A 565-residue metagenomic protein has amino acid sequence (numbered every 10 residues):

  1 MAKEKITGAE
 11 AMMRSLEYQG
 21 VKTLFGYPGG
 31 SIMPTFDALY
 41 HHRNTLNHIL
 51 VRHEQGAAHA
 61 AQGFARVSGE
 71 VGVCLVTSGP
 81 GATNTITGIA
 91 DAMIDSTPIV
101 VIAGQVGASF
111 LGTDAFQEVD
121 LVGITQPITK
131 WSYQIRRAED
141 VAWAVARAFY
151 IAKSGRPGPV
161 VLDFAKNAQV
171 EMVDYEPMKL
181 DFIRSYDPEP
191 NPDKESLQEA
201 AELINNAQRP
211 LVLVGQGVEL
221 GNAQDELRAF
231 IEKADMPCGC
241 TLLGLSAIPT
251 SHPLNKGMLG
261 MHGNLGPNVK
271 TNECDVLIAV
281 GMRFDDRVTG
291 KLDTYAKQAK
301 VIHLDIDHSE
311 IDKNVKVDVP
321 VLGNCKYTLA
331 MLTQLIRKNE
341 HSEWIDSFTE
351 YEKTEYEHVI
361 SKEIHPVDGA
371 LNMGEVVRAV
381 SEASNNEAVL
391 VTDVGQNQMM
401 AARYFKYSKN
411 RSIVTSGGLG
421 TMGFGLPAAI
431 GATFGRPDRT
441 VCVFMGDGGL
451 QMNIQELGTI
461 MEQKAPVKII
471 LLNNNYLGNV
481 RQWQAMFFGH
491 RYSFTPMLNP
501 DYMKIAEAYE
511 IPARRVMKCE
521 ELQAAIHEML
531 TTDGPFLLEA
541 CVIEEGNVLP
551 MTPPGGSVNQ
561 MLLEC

Functional and structural regions predicted by a protein language model:
A2-E343, A383-N386, P466-I469, F494 (+1 more regions): N-terminal alpha/beta PP-like core and its mobile active-site loop of ThDP/TPP-dependent enzymes
A2-K3, E139, E202, Q298-V394 (+3 more regions): Phosphate/pyrophosphate-binding active-site segments
A9-K22, G30, T35-Y40, E352-A432 (+1 more regions): Active-site diphosphate/adenylate-binding microenvironment
Y27-G29, H48-H59, C74-G81, R136-R137 (+6 more regions): Active-site nucleophile and cofactor-binding loops and adjacent substrate-binding regions of central metabolic enzymes
T35, E171-D174, A247-T250, E355-E357 (+2 more regions): Short acidic/His/Gly/Ser-rich catalytic and metal-binding motifs that mark active-site loops of diverse hydrolases
I102, F116-Q117, N268, D312-N314 (+4 more regions): Thiamine diphosphate
V161, H303, V391, F444-M445: Generic enzyme active-site microenvironment
G215-E219, H365, G446: Conserved short loop/turn motifs at secondary-structure junctions
